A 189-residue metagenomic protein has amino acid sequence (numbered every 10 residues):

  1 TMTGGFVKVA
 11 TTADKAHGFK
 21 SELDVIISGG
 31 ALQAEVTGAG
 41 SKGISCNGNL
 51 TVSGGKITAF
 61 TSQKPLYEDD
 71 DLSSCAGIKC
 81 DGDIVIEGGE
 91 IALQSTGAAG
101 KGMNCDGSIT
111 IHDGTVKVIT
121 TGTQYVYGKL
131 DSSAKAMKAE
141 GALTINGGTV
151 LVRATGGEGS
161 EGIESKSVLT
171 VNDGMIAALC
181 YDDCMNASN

Functional and structural regions predicted by a protein language model:
T1-N189: A composition-driven surface/loop motif
